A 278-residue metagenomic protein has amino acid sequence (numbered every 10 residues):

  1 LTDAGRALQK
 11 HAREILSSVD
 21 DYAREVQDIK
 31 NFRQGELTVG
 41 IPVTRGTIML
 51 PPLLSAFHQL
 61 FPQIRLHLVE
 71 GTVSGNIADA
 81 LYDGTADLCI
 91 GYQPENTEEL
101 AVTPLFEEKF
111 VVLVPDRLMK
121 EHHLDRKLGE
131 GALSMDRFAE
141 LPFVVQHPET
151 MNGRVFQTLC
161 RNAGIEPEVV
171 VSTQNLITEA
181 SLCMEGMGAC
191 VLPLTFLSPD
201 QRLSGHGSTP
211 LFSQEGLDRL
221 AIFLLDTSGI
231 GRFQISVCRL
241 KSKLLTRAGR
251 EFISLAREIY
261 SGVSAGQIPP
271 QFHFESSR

Functional and structural regions predicted by a protein language model:
T2-G5, V39, A80-Y82, F138 (+2 more regions): Hydrophobic residues within well-ordered alpha-helices
D3-D28, Q34: Alpha-helical "hinge/linker" immediately C-terminal to small N-terminal DNA-binding modules
Q34-E98, T173: Central regulatory/effector-binding core of bacterial HTH transcription factors
E36-G40, C89, L113, V144 (+3 more regions): Short, well-ordered beta-strand segments
M49, G216-G266, F272-F274: A late-sequence structural motif
G71-L141, L194-D200: Acidic, Gly/Pro-rich loop/turn segments at junctions of secondary structure
E98-P104, E108, I177-K241: Beta-alpha-beta core module
E121-M135, A139-A163, L245-L255, V263 (+1 more regions): Secondary-structure junction motif
